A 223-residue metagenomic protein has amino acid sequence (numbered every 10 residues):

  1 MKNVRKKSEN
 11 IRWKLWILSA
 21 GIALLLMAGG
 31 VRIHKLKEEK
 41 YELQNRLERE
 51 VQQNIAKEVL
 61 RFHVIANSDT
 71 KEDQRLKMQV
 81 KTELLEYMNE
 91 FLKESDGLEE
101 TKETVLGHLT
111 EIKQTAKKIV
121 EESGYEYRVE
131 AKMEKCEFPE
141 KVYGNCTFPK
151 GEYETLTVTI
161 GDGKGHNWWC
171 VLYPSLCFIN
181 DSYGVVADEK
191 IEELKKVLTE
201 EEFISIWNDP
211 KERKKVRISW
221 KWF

Functional and structural regions predicted by a protein language model:
M1-I11: N-terminal Lys/Arg-rich, disordered targeting/topogenic segments
L15-V31: Hydrophobic membrane-insertion alpha-helices, especially the h-region of bacterial N-terminal signal peptides
K35-R61, K196-V197, P210: N-terminal, intrinsically disordered, polar/charged segments of Gram-positive cell-envelope systems that serve as
Q44, P139-E152: Signal peptide-directed extracytoplasmic domains
E58-L109: Early exported N-terminus immediately downstream of N-terminal targeting peptides
V59-I65, R128-K132, T155-T159, W169-V171 (+1 more regions): Soluble periplasmic/extracytoplasmic beta-strand elements of cell-envelope proteins
L98-P139: Amphipathic, coiled-coil-like alpha-helical scaffolding segments used for oligomerization/assembly
C146-N208: Soluble extracytoplasmic domains of inner/organellar membrane proteins
